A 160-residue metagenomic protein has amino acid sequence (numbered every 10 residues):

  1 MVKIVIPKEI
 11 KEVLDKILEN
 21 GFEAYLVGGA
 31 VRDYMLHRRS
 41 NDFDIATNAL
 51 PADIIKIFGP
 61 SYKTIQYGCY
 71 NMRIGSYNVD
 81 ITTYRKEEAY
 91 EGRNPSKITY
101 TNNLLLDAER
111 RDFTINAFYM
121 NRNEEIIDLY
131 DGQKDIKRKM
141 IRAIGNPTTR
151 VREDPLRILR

Functional and structural regions predicted by a protein language model:
M1-R160: Catalytic cores of the polymerase beta-like nucleotidyltransferase superfamily and closely associated nucleotide
